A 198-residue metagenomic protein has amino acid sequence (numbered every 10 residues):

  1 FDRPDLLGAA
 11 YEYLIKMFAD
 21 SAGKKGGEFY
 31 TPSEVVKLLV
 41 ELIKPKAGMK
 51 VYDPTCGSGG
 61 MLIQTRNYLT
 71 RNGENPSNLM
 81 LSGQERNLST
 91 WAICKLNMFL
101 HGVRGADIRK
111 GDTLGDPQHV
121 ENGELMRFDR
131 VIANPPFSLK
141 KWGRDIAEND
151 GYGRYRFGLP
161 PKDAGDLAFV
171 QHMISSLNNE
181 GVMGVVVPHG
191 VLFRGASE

Functional and structural regions predicted by a protein language model:
F1-A19, G26-E28: Long recognition/docking surfaces used for binding and targeting
R3, S21, E28, V120-G123 (+1 more regions): Replace "in large, NTP-powered and nucleic-acid-processing enzymes" with "in large, NTP-powered factors and other
R3-P4, K25-P32, L159-D163: Short acidic-aromatic active-site loops that bind/stabilize oxyanions
P4-G8, E12, S33, K37 (+2 more regions): Non-catalytic, well-ordered alpha-helical scaffold segments
D20, G115, F193: Active-site micro-motifs of SAM-dependent methyltransferase domains
K25-A133, S138-D145, N149, G153-R154 (+2 more regions): Conserved S-adenosyl-L-methionine
L39, W91, I108, L159-E198: Conserved Class I SAM-dependent methyltransferase catalytic core
